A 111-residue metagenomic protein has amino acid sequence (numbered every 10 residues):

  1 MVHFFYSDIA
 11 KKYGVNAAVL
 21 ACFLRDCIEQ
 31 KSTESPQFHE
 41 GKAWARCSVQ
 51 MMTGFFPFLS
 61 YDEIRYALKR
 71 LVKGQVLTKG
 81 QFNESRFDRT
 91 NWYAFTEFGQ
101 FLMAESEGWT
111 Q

Functional and structural regions predicted by a protein language model:
M1-G54, V72, T78, E97-Q100: Short recognition helix of helix-turn-helix/winged-helix DNA-binding domains
A17, S60-Y61: The DNA-contacting recognition helix of HTH DNA-binding domains and analogous helical DNA-recognition elements
Y61-Q111: Winged-helix/helix-turn-helix nucleic-acid-interaction surface
